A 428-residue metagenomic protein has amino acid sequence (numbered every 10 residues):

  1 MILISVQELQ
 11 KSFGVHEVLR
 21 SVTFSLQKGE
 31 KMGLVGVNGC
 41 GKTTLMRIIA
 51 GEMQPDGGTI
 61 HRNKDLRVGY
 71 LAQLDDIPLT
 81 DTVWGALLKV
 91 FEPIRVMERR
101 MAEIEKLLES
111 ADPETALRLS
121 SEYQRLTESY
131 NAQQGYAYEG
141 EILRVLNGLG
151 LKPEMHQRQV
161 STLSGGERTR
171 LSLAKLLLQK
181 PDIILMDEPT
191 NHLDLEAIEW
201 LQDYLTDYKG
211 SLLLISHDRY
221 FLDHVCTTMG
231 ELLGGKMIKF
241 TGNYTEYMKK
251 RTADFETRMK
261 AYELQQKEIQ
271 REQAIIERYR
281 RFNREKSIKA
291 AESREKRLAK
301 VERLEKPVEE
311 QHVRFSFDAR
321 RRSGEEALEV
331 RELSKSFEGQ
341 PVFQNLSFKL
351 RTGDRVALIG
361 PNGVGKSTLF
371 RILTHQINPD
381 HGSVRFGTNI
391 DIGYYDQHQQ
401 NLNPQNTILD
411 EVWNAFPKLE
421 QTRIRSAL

Functional and structural regions predicted by a protein language model:
M1-Y262, Q311, F317-L428: ABC ATP-binding cassette signature C-motif
M101, L108, Y123, Y130 (+4 more regions): Heptad-repeat amphipathic alpha-helical coiled-coil interaction surface used for oligomerization/assembly
R251-R284, L298-K306: C-terminal boundary and immediately downstream tail of ABC-type ATPase nucleotide-binding domains
R294-H312, R355: ABC transporter TMD-NBD coupling linker
